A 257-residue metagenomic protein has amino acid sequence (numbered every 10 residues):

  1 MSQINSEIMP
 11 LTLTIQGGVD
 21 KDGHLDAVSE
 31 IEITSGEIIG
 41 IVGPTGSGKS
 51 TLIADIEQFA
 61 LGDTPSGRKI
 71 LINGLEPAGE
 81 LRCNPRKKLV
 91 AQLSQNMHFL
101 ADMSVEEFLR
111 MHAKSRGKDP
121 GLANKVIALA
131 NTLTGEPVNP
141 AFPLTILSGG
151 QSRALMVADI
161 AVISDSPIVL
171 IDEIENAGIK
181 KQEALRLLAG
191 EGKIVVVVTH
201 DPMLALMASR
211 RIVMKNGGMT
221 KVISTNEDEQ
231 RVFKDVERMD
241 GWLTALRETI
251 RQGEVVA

Functional and structural regions predicted by a protein language model:
S50: Walker A/P-loop
E57-L61: Helix-to-loop junction immediately C-terminal to a conserved catalytic motif
L75-A91: ABC ATPase NBD coupling module
Q92, N96, A101-D119: Q-loop/switch helix immediately C-terminal to the Walker
F142-L147: Conserved ABC ATPase signature
G149-V169: GG-anchored amphipathic helix commonly corresponding to the ABC/SMC/Rad50 NBD signature/C-loop
L206-M214: Conserved catalytic segment of ABC-fold P-loop ATPases
G217-R251: Conserved beta-strand-loop-alpha-helix hinge in the C-terminal portion of ABC ATPase nucleotide-binding domains
